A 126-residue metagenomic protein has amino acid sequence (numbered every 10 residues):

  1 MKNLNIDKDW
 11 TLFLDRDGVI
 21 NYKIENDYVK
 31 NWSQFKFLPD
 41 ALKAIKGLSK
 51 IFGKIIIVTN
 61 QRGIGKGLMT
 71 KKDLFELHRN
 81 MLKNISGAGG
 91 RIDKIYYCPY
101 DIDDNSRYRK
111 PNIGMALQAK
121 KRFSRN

Functional and structural regions predicted by a protein language model:
K2-I56: Active-site neighborhood of HAD-like aspartate-dependent phosphohydrolases
I20-P39, I64-D73, G87-G90, Y100-R107: Metal-dependent phosphoesterase signature
A41, I45-H78, K94-D103: Substrate-recognition element of Asp-dependent hydrolases with the DxDx(T/V) motif
K50, S86-G87: Signal peptide-proximal N-terminal region of secreted/periplasmic/extracellular or secretory-lumen proteins
M81-S86, K120: Conserved hydrophobic residues forming the short capping helix/wall of the S-adenosyl-L-methionine
R109-N126: Conserved Lys-Pro-Asp/Glu-containing loop-to-beta segment of HAD-superfamily phosphomonoesterases, centered on
